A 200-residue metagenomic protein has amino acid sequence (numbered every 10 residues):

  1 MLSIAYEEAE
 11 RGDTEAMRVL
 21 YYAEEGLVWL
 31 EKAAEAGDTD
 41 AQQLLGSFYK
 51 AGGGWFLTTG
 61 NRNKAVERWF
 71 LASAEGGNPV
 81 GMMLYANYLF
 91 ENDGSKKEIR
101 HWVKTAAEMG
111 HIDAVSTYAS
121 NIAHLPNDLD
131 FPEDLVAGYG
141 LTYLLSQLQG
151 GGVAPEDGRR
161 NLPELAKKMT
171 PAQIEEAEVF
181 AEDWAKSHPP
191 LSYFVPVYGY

Functional and structural regions predicted by a protein language model:
M1-Y22, Y200: N-terminal leader/linker segments that initiate helical-solenoid repeat arrays
Y6, E10-D13, E35-T39, A51-G53 (+6 more regions): Short helix-capping/linker turns of helical repeat alpha-solenoids
E8, A33, A72-S73, A106 (+5 more regions): Alpha-helical solenoid scaffolds that mediate protein-protein interactions, centered on TPR/SEL1-like repeats but also
V19-E24, L44-G53, M82-N92, T117-P126 (+2 more regions): Hydrophobic face of amphipathic alpha-helices that form TPR/SEL1-like repeat modules and related alpha-solenoid
Y22-W29, W55-W69, N92-W102, P132-A137: Structural signature of tandem alpha-helical TPR/SEL1-like repeats, specifically the intra-repeat loop/turn
L30, L45, F70, Y85-A86 (+5 more regions): Inward-facing hydrophobic residues that define packing positions of alpha-helical scaffold repeats
R68, H101, F131-E156, E175 (+1 more regions): TPR/TPR-like (Sel1-like) alpha-helical repeat modules
V153-Y200: Terminal, low-structured helical/coil segments at or just beyond the last alpha-helical repeat
